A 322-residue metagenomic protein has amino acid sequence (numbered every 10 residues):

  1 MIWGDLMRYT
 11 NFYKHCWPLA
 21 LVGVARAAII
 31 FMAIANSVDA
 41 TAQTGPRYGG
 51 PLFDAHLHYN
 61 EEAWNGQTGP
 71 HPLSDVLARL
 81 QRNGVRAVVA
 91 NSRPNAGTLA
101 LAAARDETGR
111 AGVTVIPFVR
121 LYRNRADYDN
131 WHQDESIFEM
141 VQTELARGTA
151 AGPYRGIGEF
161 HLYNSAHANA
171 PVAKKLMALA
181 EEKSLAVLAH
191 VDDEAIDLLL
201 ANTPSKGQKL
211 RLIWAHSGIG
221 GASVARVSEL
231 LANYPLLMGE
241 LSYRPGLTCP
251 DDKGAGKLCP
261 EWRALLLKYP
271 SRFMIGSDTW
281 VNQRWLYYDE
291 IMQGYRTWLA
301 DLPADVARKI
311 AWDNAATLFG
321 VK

Functional and structural regions predicted by a protein language model:
W3, R8-Y9, W17, Q43-A55 (+3 more regions): Mid-to-C-terminal alpha-helical segments outside catalytic/metal-binding sites
A20-N36: Bacterial N-terminal signal peptides
A35-Q43: Signal peptide processing junction and immediate N-terminal pro/mature segment of secreted/exported proteins
T44-R47, L99-L188, Y243-G246: Active-site gating/metal-coordination segments in enzymes
F53-L57, V88-A90, V115-R120, I157-G158 (+4 more regions): Hydrophobic faces of well-ordered beta-strands that scaffold small-molecule active sites in alpha/beta enzyme cores
L57-P72, D127-Q133, L247-G254: Acidic/histidine-rich helix-loop elements that form or flank divalent-metal/phosphate-binding sites at the catalytic
H58, R93-P94, R120-N124, F160-Y163 (+4 more regions): Active-site beta-loop-alpha junctions enriched in small/polar residues
N169-I275: Catalytic pocket-lining loop regions of alpha/beta-barrel enzymes, especially the amidohydrolase/enolase/GH5 lineages
